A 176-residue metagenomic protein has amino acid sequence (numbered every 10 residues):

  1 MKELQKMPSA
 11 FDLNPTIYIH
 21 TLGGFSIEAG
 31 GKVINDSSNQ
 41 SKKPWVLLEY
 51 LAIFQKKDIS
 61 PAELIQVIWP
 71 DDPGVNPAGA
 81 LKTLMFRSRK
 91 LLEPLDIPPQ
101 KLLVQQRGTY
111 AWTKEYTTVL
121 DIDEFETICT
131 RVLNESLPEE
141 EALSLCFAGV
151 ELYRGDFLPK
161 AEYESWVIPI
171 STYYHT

Functional and structural regions predicted by a protein language model:
M1-L47, Q100-Y110, G155: Short boundary/linker motifs that mark transitions into or out of structured domains
I17-Y18, L92-L102, V150-E162: Proline-centered turn/helix-capping motifs that create local helix->coil transitions or kinks
D36-I68, S88: Short amphipathic alpha-helical recognition elements used for nucleic-acid or partner binding across transcription
N39-E49, G74-L95, F147: DNA-recognition element of transcription regulators
K42, P73-P77, G108-T176: Intrinsically disordered, charged and Pro/Gly-enriched terminal/linker segments that flank large helical-solenoid
L92, D96-I97, K101-L103, G108-Y110 (+1 more regions): Acidic/histidine-rich catalytic neighborhood
